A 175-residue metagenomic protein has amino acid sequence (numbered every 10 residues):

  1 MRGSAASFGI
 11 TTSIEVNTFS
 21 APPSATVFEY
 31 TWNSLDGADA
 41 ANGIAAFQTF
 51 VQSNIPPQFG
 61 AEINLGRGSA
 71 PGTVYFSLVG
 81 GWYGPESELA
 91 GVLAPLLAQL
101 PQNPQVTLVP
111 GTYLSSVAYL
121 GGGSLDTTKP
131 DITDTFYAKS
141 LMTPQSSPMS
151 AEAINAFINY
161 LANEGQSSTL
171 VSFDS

Functional and structural regions predicted by a protein language model:
M1-S175: Soluble FAD-dependent oxygen oxidases
